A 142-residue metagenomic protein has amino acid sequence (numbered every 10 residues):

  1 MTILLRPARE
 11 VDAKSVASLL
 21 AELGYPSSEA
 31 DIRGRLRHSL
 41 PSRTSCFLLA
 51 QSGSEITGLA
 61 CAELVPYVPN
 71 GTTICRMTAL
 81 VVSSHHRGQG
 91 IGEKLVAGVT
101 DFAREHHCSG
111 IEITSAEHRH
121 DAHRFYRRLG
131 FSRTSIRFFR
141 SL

Functional and structural regions predicted by a protein language model:
T2-L4: Extreme N-terminal starter segment of soluble prokaryotic enzymes
P7-K14, S18-T72, T78: Acetyl-CoA-dependent GNAT
V65, S83, R87, A116: Residue-level recognition of the GNAT/N-acetyltransferase active site
V82, G88-D101, R128: Conserved acetyl-CoA-binding loop-helix of GNAT-fold acetyltransferases
E93, E117-S135: Conserved active-site alpha-helix within GNAT-family acetyltransferase domains
V96, A103-S115: Conserved GNAT acetyl-CoA-binding A-motif
I136-L142: Active-site/acyl-donor-binding loops of N-acyltransferases
